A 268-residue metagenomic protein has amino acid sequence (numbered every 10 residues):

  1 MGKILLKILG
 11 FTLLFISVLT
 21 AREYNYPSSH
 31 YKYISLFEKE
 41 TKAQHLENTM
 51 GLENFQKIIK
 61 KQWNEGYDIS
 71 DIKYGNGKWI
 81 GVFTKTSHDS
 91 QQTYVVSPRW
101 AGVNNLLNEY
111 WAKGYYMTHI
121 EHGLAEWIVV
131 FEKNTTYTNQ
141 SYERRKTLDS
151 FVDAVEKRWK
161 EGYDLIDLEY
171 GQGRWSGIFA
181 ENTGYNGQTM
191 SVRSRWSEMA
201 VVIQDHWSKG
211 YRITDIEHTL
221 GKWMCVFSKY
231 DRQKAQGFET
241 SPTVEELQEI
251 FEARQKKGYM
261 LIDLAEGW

Functional and structural regions predicted by a protein language model:
M1-E23: Classical Sec-dependent N-terminal signal peptides that target proteins to the secretory pathway
A21-W268: Terminus-proximal functional modules
